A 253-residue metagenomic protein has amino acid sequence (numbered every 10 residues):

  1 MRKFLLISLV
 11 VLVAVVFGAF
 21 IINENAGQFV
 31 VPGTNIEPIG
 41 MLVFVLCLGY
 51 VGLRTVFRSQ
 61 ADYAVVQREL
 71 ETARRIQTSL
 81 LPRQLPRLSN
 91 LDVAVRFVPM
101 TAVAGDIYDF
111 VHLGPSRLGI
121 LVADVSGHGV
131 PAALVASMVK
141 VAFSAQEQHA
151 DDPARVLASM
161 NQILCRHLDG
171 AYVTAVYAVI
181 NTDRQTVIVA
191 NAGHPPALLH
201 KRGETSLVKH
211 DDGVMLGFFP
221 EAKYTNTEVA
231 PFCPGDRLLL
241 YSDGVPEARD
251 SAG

Functional and structural regions predicted by a protein language model:
M1-Y63: Interfacial "cap-and-anchor" motif at the non-cytosolic start of specific transmembrane alpha-helices
D62-L239: … and, occasionally, acidic/histidine-rich disordered N-termini of signaling adaptors
D243: Conserved catalytic-loop aspartate of Hanks-type protein kinases
R249-G253: Short, intrinsically disordered, charge-balanced linker/junction segments flanking boundaries in proteins
